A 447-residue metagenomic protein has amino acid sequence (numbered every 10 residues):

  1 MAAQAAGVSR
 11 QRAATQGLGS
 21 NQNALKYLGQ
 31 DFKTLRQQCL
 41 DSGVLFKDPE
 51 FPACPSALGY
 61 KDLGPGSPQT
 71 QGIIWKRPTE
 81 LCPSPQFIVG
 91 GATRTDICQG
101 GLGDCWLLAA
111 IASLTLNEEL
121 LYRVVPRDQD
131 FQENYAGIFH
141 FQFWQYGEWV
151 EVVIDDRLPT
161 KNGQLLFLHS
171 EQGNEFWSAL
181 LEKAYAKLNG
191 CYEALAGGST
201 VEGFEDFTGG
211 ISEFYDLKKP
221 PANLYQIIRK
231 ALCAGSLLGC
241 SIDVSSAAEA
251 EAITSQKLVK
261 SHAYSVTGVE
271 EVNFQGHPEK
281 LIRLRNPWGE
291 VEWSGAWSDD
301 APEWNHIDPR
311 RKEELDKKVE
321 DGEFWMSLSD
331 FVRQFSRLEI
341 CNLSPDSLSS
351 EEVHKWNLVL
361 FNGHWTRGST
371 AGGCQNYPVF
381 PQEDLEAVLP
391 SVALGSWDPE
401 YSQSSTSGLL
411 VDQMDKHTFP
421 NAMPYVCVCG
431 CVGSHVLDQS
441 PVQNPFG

Functional and structural regions predicted by a protein language model:
M1-C427, S434-D438, F446-G447: Structured alpha-helical subdomains that flank or immediately precede key functional sites
